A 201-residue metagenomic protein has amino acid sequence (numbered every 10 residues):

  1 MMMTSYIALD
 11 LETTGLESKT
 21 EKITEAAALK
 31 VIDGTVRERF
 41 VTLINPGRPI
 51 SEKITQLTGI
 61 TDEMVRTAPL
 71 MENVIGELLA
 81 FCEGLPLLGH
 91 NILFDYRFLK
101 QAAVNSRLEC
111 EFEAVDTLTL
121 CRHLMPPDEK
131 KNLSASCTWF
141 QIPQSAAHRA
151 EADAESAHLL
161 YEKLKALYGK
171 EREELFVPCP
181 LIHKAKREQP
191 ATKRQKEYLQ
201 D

Functional and structural regions predicted by a protein language model:
M1-F112, P126-H148: Conserved non-catalytic scaffold segment of RNase H-like nuclease domains
M2, L160-D201: Acidic two-metal-ion nuclease catalytic site recognized across multiple nuclease folds, prominently DnaQ/RNase D-T
T13-G15, T119, S156: Short, glycine/acidic-enriched loop or turn micro-motifs at the edges of active sites
F112-L124: A short, structured active-site edge motif that brings together acidic residues
R149-E162: Acidic, divalent-metal-coordinating active-site segment for phosphoryl/phosphodiester hydrolysis, typified by short
